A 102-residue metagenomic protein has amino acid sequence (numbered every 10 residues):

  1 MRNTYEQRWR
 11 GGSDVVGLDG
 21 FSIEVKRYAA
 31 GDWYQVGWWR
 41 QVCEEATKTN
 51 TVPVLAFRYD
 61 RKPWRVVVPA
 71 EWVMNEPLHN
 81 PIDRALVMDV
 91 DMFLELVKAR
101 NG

Functional and structural regions predicted by a protein language model:
M1-G102: Catalytic phosphate/metal-binding cores of nucleic-acid and nucleotide-processing enzymes, i.e., regions that mediate
